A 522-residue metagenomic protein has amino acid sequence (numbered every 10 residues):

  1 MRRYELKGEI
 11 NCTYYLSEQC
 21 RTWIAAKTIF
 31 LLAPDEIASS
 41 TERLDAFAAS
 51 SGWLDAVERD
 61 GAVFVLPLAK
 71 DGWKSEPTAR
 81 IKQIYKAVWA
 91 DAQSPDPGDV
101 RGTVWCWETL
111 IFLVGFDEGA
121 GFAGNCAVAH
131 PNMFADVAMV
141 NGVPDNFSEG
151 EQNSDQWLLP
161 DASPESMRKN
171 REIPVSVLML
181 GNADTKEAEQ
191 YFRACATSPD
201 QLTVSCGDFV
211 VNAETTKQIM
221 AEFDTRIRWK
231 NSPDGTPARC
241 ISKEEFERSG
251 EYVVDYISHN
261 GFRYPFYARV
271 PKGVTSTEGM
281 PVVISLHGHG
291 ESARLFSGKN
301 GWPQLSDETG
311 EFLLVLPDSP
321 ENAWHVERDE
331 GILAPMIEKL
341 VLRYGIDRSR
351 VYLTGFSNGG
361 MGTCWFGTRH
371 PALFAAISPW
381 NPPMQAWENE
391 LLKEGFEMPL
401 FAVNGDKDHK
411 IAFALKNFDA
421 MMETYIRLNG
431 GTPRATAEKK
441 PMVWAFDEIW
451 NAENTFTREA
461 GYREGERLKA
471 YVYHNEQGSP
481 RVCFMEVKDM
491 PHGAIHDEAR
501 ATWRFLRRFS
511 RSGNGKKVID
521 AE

Functional and structural regions predicted by a protein language model:
M1-T28, V114, E118-G121, N125-C126 (+8 more regions): A domain-start/cap signature at the N-terminus of enzymes
C20-A25, S75-E118, V128-M133, K272-G279 (+3 more regions): Gly/Ser-rich "nucleophile elbow"/oxyanion-hole loop immediately N-terminal to the catalytic nucleophile in hydrolases
L31-A33, V140, L286, W380 (+1 more regions): Alpha/beta-hydrolase
P34-A87, V282, L286-R343, L468 (+1 more regions): Active-site machinery of serine-nucleophile hydrolases
R101-T103, E108-I173, L342, S349-E397: Primarily recognizes the serine-hydrolase "nucleophile elbow" in alpha/beta-hydrolase and SGNH/GDSL folds
N170-V177, G395-L400, G478-V482: Short, proline-enriched alpha-helix->beta-strand connector loops that line the catalytic pocket of alpha/beta-hydrolase
L178-G181, A402-N404: Short beta-strand/loop motif that positions the catalytic acidic residue of the alpha/beta-hydrolase fold
A183-K186, K407-A412, P491-G493: Acidic catalytic loop of the alpha/beta-hydrolase fold
